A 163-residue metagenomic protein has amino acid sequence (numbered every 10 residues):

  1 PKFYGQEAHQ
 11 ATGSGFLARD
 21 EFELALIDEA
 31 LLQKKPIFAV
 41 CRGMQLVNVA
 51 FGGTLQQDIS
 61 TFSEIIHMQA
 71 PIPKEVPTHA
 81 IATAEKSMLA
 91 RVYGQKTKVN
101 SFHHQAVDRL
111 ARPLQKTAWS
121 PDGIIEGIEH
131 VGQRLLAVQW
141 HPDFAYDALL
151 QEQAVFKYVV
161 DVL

Functional and structural regions predicted by a protein language model:
P1, Q6, V40-M44, G53-T54 (+2 more regions): Gly/Ser/Thr-rich helix-start
P1-F16, A148: Glycine/threonine-rich flexible loop motifs
P1-K2, N48, G127: Generic domain-boundary/flexible-linker signal
G15-Q33, S60, E64-L163: Amide-donor transfer/coupling interface in amidating biosynthetic enzymes
D28-T54: Catalytic nucleophile loop
Q57: Class I SAM-dependent methyltransferase SAM-binding "motif I" and its flanking Rossmann-like core
